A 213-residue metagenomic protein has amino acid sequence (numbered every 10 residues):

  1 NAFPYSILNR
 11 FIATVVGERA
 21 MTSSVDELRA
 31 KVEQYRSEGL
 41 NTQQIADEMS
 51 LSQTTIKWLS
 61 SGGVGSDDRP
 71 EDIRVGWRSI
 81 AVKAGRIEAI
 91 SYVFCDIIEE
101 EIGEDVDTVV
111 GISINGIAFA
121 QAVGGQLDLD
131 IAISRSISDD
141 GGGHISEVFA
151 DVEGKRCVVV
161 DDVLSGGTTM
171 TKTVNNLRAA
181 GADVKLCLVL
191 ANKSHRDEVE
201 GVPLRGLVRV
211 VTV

Functional and structural regions predicted by a protein language model:
N1-V213: PRPP-associated nucleotide enzymes
